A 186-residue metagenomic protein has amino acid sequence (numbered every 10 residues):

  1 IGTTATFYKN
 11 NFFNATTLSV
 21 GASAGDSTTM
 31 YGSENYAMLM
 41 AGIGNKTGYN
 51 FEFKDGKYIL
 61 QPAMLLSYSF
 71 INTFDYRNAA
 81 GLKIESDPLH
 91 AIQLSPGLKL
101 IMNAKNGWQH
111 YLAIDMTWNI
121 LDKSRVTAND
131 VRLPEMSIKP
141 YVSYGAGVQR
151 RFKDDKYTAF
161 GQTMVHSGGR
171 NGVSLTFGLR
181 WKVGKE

Functional and structural regions predicted by a protein language model:
I1-E186: Membrane translocator/pore-forming domains, dominated by Gram-negative outer-membrane beta-barrels
